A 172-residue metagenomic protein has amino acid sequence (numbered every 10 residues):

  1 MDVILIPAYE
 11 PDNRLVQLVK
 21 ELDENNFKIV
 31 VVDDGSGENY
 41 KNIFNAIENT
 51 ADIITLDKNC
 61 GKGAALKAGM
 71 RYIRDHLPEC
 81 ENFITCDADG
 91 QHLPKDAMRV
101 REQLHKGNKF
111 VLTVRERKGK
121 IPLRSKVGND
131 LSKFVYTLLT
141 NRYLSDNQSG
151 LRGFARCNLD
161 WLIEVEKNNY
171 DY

Functional and structural regions predicted by a protein language model:
D2-V3, K28: Cell-envelope/extracellular polymer assembly enzymes that use nucleotide-activated donors
E10, D34-E38, C60, G69: Conserved short acidic donor-positioning loop in nucleotide-sugar-dependent glycosyltransferases
E10-E24: Short, well-formed alpha-helical segments that are part of the catalytic scaffolds of diverse glycosyltransferases
D33-N42, G90-Q91: A conserved acidic beta->alpha catalytic loop
F44-L77, N82: Conserved donor nucleotide-binding strand/loop of the catalytic core
A65-L66, P78, I121-Y172: Conserved catalytic loops of nucleotide-sugar-dependent glycosyltransferases that act on lipid-linked
M98-L123: Conserved donor NDP-sugar-binding/catalytic core segment of glycosyltransferases
